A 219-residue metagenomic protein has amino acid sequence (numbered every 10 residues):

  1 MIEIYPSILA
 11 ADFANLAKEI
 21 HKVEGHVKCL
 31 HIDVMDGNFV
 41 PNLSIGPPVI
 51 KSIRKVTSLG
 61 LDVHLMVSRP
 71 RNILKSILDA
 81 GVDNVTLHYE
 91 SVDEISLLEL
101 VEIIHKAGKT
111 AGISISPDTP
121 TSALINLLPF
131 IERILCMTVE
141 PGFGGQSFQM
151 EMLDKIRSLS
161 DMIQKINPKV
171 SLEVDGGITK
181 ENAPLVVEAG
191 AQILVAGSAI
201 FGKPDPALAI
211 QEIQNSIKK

Functional and structural regions predicted by a protein language model:
M1-T86, S91-E99, H105, T110-A111 (+6 more regions): Conserved N-terminal beta1-alpha1 strand-loop-helix module at the mouth
D118-P120: Short, polar loop motifs at secondary-structure junctions
V139-P141, I193: Short glycine-rich anion-binding loops that position phosphate/pyrophosphate groups of nucleotides and phosphorylated
G144-Q149, D175: Short, glycine/charged-rich beta-strand-loop motifs at protein surfaces that mediate ligand recognition and catalysis
L172-G177, V195-S198: Glycine-rich beta-strand-to-loop/alpha-helix junction loops that act as flexible
G177-A189: Acidic, divalent-metal-coordinating active-site segment for phosphoryl/phosphodiester hydrolysis, typified by short
